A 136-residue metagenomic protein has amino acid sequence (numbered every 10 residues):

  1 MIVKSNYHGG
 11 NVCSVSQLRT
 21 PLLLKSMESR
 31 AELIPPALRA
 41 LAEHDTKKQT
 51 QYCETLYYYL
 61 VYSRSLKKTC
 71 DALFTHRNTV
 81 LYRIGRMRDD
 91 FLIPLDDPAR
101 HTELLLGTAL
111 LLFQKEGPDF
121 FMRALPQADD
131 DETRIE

Functional and structural regions predicted by a protein language model:
M1-E136: Cytosolic nucleotide-utilizing catalytic cores of signal-transduction proteins
